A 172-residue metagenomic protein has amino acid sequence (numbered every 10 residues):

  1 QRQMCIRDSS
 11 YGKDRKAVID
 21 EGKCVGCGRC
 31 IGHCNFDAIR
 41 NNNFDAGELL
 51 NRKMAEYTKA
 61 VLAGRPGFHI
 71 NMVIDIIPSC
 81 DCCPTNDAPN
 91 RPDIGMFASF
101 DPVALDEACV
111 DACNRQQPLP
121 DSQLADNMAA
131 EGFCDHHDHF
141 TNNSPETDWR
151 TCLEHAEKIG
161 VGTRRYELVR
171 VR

Functional and structural regions predicted by a protein language model:
Q3, R7-R172: Extended, low-polarity segments enriched in aliphatic/aromatic residues
